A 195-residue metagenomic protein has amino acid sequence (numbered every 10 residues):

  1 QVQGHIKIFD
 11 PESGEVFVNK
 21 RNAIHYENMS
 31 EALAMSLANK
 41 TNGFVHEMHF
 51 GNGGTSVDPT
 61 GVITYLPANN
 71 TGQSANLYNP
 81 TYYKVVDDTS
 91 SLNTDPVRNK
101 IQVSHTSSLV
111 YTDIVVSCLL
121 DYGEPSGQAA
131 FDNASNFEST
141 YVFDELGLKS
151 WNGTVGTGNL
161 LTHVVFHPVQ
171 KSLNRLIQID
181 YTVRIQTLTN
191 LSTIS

Functional and structural regions predicted by a protein language model:
Q1-F143, S150-S195: Small cysteine-rich, disulfide-bonded extracellular modules of the LU/uPAR three-finger superfamily and closely related
